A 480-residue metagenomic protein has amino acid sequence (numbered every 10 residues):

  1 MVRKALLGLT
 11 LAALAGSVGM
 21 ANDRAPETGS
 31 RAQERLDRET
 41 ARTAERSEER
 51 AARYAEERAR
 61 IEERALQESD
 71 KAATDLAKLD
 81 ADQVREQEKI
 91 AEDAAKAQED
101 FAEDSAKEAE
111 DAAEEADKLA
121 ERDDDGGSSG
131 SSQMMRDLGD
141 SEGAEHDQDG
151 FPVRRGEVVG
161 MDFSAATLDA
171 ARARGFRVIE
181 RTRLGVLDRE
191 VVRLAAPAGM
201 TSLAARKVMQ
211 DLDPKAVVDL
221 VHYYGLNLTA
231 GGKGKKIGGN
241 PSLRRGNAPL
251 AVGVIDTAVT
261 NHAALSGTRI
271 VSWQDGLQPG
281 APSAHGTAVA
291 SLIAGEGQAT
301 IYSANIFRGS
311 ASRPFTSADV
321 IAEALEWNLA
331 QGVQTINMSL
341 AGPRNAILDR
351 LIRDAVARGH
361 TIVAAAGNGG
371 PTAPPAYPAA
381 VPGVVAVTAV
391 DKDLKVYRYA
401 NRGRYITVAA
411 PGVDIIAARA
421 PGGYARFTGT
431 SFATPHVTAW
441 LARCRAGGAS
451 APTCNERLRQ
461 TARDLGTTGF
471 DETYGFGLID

Functional and structural regions predicted by a protein language model:
L11-G19: Hydrophobic h-region of N-terminal signal peptides that target proteins for export in Gram-negative bacteria
A21-A165, V217-G231, K235-G238: Autoinhibitory N-terminal propeptides
D137-D140, G185-V191, M200-G267, T473: Protease zymogen maturation seam
A144-Q148, V333-L340, A346, L351 (+4 more regions): C-terminal subdomain of the subtilisin-like protease fold in secreted/lumenal serine endopeptidases
K236-Y302, F307-S310, T316, V320-E323 (+3 more regions): Active-site core segment of subtilase-fold serine proteases
S242-N247, S291, F315-I336, A346-I362 (+4 more regions): Mature extracellular/periplasmic domains of secretome proteins
I255, V259-A264, R269-V271, A389-S431 (+2 more regions): Catalytic-core environment of secreted peptidases
I306, G412-I479: Hydrolase catalytic cores
